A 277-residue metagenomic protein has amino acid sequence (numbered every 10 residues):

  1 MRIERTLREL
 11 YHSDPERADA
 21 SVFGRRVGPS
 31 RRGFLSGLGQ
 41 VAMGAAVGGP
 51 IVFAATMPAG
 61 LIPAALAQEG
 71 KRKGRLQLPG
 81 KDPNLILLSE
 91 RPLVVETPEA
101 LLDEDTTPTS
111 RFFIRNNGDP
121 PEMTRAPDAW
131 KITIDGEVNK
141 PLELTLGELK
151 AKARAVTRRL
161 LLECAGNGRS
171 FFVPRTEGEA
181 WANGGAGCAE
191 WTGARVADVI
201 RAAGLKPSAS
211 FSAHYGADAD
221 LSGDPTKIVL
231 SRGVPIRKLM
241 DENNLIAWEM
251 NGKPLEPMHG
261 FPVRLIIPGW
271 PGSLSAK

Functional and structural regions predicted by a protein language model:
M1-G33, A55-T56, A64: N-terminal secretory signal peptides
D19-G33, L38, N117-M123, N139: Asp/Glu-centered strand-loop micro-motifs enriched in Gly/Pro and often flanked by an aromatic residue
A20, A42-A46, Q77, G204-L205: Short amphipathic alpha-helical segments with coiled-coil-like heptad repeat character
F23, F53, M57-I62, E69-K71 (+2 more regions): N-terminal export/assembly segments and adjacent metallocofactor-ligating motifs of anaerobic energy-metabolism
G33-L61: N-terminal export signals
E69-K277: Structured, non-membrane catalytic/scaffold regions adjacent to prosthetic-group chemistry
